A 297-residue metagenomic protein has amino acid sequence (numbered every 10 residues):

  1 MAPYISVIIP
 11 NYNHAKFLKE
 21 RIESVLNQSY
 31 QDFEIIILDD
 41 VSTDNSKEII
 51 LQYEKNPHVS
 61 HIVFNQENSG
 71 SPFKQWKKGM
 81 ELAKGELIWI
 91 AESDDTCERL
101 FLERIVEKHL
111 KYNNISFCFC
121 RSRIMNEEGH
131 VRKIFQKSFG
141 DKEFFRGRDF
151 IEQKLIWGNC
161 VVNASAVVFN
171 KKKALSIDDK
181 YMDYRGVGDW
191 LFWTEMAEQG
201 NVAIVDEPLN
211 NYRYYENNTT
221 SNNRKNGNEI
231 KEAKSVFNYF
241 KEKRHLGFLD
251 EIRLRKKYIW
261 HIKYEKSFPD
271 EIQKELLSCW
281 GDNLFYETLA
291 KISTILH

Functional and structural regions predicted by a protein language model:
M1, K241-E242, Y258-H297: Membrane-interface aromatic/basic loop that binds lipid-linked glycans or pyrophosphate carriers, typified by
P3-S6, E34, L191: Cell-envelope/extracellular polymer assembly enzymes that use nucleotide-activated donors
H14-N27: Short, well-formed alpha-helical segments that are part of the catalytic scaffolds of diverse glycosyltransferases
S24, D39-E48, S69, E92: A conserved acidic beta->alpha catalytic loop
N65-A83, T96: Glycine-rich, basic loop-to-helix element that forms the pyrophosphate-binding segment of sugar-nucleotide handling
I88: Short aromatic/hydrophobic "clamp" motif used to bind/position activated sugar donors
C97, C120, F139-A233: Conserved nucleotide-sugar donor-binding catalytic segment
L100-I134: Conserved donor NDP-sugar-binding/catalytic core segment of glycosyltransferases
